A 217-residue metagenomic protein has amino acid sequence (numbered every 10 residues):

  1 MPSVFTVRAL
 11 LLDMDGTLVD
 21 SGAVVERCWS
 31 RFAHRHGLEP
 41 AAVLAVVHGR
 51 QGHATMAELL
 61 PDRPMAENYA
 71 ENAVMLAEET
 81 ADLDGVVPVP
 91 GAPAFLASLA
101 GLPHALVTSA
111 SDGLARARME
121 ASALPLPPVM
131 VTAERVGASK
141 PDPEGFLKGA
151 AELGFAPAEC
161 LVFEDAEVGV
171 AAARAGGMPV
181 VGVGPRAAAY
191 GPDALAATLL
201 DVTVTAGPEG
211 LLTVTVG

Functional and structural regions predicted by a protein language model:
M1-R8, S111-G217: Asp-based, Mg2+/Mn2+-dependent phosphohydrolase catalytic module
S3-A94, A100, S111-G113, L124: N-terminal helical cap/lid subdomain that shapes the substrate entry/recognition surface in HAD-like hydrolases
T17-L18, D84, H104, E134-R135 (+1 more regions): A generic structural signal for short
D20, L106-T108, G182: Hydrophobic residues in well-ordered beta-strands that form the structural core
P88, V107, A138: Residue-level marker of regulatory loop/turn positions in helix-turn-helix DNA-binding domains and in histidine
G101-P103, G177: Glycine-centered short loops/turns at secondary-structure junctions
P103-V107, A121: N-terminal-biased segments
